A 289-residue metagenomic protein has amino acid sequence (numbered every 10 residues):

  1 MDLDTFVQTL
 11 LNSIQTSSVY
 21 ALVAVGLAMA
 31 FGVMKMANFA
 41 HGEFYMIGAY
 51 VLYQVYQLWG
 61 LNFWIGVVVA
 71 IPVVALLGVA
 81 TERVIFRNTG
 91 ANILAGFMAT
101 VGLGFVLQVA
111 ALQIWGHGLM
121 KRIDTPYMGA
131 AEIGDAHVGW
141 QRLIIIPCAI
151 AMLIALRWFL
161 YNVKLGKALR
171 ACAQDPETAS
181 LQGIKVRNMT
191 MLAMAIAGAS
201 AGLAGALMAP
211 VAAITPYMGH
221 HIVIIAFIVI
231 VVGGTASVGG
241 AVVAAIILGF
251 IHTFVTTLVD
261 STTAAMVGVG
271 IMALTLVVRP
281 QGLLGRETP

Functional and structural regions predicted by a protein language model:
M1-L22, V51, W59-G66, N92-F97 (+4 more regions): Membrane-interfacial amphipathic/re-entrant helices at transmembrane-helix boundaries
L11, V33-A80, L258: Membrane-embedded helix boundary and interhelical linker motif in transport proteins
T16-S17, H137-I214, V238-V243: Helix-loop-helix "hairpin" substructures at the membrane interface of multi-pass membrane proteins
Y20, G60-I71, M191-A201, G205-A206 (+1 more regions): Transmembrane alpha-helical segments in multi-pass inner-membrane proteins
L27, G60-L103, A110, V243-L248 (+1 more regions): Alpha-helical transmembrane segments within multi-pass membrane transporters and channels
K35-F39, V74, I123, D135 (+2 more regions): Glycine-rich phosphate-binding loops of nucleotide-dependent enzymes
A49-Y53, I71-L77, L103-A111, C148-R157 (+4 more regions): Hydrophobic core segments of alpha-helical transmembrane domains in multi-pass membrane transport and ion-translocation
N88-N162, M189, F254, V259 (+3 more regions): Transmembrane helix-bundle core of multi-pass membrane transporters and related energy-transducing complexes
